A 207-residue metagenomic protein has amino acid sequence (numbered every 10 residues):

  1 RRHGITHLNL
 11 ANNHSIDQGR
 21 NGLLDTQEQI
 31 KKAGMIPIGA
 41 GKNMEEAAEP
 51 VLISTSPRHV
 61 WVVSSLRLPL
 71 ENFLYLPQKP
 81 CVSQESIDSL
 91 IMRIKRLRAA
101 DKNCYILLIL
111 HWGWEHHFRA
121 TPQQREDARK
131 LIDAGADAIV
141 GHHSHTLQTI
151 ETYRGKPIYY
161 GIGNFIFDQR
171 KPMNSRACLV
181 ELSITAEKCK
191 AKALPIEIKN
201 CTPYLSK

Functional and structural regions predicted by a protein language model:
R1, R98, I132-D133: Non-catalytic positions within long, well-ordered alpha-helices that form the structural scaffold/packing of enzyme
R1-E45: Core catalytic region of metal-dependent phosphoesterases/phosphodiesterases, especially metallo-beta-lactamase-like
I5-H7, A120-C178: Conserved beta-sheet core of the metallophosphoesterase superfamily
T6-A11, I36-G39, L52, W61-V62 (+4 more regions): Structural recognition of the beta-strand scaffold that forms the well-ordered cores of secreted hydrolase catalytic
S15-Q27, M44-E49, L68-N72, G113-F118 (+2 more regions): Active-site environment of divalent metal-dependent phosphoester hydrolases
N21-D25, Q29-K32, S89-M92, R96 (+2 more regions): Extracytoplasmic/secreted proteins, especially bacterial periplasmic and envelope-associated proteins
S54-I109, E126, P203-K207: Binuclear metal-dependent hydrolase catalytic cores centered on His/Asp/Glu-rich metal-binding motifs
Q84, D88, A99-K102, S175-K207: A short C-terminal boundary segment appended to hydrolase-like catalytic domains
